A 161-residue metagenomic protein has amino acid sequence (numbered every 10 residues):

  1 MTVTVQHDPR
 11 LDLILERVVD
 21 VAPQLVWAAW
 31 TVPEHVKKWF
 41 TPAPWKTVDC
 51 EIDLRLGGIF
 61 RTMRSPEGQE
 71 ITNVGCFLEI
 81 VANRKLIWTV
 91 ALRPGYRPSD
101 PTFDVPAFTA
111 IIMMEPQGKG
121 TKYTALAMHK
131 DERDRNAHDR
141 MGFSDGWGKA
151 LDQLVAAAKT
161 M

Functional and structural regions predicted by a protein language model:
M1-K46: Hydrophobic ligand-binding cavity/cleft-lining segments
I14, V18-A22, S65, T109 (+1 more regions): Alpha-helical scaffold segments that form or flank carboxylate-/histidine-based iron centers
V26, V36, F60, F77 (+4 more regions): Hydrophobic pocket/interface hotspot
K37, P42, K46, C50-L56 (+2 more regions): Hydrophobic-ligand binding "helix-grip"
D49, A157-M161: Short, highly charged C-terminal tails/helix-capping segments
R97-D145: Beta-strand/loop substructures that line and gate deep hydrophobic ligand-binding cavities in soluble
